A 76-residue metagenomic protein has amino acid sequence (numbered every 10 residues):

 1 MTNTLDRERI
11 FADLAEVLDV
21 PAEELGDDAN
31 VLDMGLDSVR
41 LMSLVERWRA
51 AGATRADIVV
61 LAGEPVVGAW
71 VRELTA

Functional and structural regions predicted by a protein language model:
T2-A76: Phosphopantetheine-dependent thiolation modules in NRPS/PKS and related acyl-activating systems
